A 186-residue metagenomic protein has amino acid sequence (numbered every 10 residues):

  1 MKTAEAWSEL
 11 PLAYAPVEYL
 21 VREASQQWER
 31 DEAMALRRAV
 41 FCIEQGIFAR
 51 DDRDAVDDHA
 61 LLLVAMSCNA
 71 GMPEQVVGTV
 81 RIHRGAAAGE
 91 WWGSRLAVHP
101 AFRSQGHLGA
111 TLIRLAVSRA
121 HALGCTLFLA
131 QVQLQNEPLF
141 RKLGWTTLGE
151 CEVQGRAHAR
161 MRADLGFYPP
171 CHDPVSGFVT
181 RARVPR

Functional and structural regions predicted by a protein language model:
K2-L62, M66-Q75, H172-V179, R183-R186: Short amphipathic alpha-helix that is part of the acyltransferase structural core
V40, R119, L139: Short alpha-helical functional segments enriched in proximate histidine and acidic residues
D57-H59, A87-G89, Q154-H158: Short acidic/glycine-enriched loop/turn segments that link adjacent beta-strands
V64, M72-G85, E90-A97: Conserved beta-strand in the GNAT
V98, S104-S118: Conserved acetyl-CoA-binding loop-helix of GNAT-fold acetyltransferases
A120-Q133: Conserved GNAT acetyl-CoA-binding A-motif
L134-A157: Conserved active-site alpha-helix within GNAT-family acetyltransferase domains
G166-Y168: Basic nucleic-acid-binding interfaces
